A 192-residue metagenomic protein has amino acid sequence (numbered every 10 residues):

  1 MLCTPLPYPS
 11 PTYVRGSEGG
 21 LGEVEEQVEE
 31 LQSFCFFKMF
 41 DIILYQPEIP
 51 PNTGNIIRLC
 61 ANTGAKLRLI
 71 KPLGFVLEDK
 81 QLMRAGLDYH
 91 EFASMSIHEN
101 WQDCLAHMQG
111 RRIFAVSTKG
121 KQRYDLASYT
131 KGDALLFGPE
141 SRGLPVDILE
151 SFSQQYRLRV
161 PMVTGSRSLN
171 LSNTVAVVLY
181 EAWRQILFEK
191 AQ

Functional and structural regions predicted by a protein language model:
M1-F36: Intrinsic disorder/low-complexity segments
V14, Q27-Q192: Post-transcriptional modification and biogenesis factors for structured RNAs of the translation apparatus
